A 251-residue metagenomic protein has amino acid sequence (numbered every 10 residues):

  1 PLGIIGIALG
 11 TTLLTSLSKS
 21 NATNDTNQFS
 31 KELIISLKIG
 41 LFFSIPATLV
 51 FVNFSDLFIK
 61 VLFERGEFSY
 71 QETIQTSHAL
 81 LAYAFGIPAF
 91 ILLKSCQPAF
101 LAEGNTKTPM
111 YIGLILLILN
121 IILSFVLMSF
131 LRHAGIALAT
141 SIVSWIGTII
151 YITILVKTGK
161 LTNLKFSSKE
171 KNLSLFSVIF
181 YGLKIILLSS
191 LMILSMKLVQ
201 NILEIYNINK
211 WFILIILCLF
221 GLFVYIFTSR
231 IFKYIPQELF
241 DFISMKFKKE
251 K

Functional and structural regions predicted by a protein language model:
P1-S16, G40-L49: Small-residue-rich midsections of specific transmembrane alpha-helices
G6-D25, L33, Q97: Helix-loop junctions and terminal segments of transmembrane helices in multi-pass membrane transport/translocation
L37-N53, F130, A134-G159, F166 (+1 more regions): Short alpha-helical transmembrane segments in multi-pass integral membrane proteins
V52-G86: Interfacial segments at transmembrane-helix termini and the short loops linking adjacent helices
F85-I115, F125-V126, F130: Membrane-interface junctions at transmembrane-helix termini in multi-pass inner-membrane proteins
C96-G104, I152-F180, E204, I235: Alpha-helical transmembrane segments
K107, L114-I149, T153, V199-C218 (+1 more regions): Membrane-interface helix-loop junctions in multi-pass transport and translocation proteins
T162-F166, L198-K251: Membrane-proximal transmembrane or re-entrant/amphipathic helices at the cytosolic face
